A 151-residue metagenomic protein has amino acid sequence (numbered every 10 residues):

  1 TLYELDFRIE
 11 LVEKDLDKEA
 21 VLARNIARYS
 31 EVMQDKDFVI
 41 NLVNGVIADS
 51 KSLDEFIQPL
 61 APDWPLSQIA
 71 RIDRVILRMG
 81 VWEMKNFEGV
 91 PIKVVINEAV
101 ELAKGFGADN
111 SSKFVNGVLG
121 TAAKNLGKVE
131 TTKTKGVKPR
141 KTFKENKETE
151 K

Functional and structural regions predicted by a protein language model:
T1-S112, N116-K151: N-terminal interaction/assembly modules
